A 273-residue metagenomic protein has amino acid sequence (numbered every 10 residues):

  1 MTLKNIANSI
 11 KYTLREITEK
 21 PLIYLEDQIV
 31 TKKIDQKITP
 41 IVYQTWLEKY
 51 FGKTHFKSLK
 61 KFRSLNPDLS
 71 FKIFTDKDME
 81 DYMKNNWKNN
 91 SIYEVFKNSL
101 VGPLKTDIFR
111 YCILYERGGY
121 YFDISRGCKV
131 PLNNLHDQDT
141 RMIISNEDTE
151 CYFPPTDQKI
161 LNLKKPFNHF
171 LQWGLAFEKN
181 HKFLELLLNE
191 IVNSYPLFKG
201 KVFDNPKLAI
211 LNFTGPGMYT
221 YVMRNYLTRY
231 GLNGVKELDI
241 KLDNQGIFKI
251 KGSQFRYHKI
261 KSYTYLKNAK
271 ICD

Functional and structural regions predicted by a protein language model:
M1-T106, F122-D273: Glycosyltransferase-associated regions of secretory-pathway enzymes, highlighting luminal stem/catalytic domains
D107-G119: Small-residue hinge/turn detector
